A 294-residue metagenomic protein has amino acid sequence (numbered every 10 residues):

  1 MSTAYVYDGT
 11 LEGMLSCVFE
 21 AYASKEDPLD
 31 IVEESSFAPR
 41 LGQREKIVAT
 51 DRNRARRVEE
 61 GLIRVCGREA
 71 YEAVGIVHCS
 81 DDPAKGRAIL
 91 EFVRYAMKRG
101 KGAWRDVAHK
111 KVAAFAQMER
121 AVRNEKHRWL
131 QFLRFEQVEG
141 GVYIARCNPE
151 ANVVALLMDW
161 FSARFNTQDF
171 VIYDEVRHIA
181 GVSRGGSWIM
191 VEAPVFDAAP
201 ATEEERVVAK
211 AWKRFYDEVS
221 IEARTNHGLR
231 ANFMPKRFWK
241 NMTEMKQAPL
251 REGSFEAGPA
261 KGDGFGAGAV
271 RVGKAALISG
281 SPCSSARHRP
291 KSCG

Functional and structural regions predicted by a protein language model:
M1-R52: N-terminal ordered "arm"
G13-S24, L90-K98, R120, L156-A163 (+1 more regions): Short, hydrophobic/amphipathic alpha-helical patches that form generic packing surfaces within helical domains
V32-W129: Charged, alpha-helical interface segments at or near domain boundaries
K46-R54, S187-A201: Acidic, Ser/Thr-rich peripheral helices and adjacent loops at domain boundaries
E72-V77, D106, E175-V176, T225-A231: Short coil/turn segments at secondary-structure boundaries
G102-A193: Internal, well-folded beta-alpha domain core
D169, A180-G181, G185, P200-G266 (+2 more regions): Long, compositionally biased intrinsically disordered terminal regions
C283-P290: Cysteine-cluster motifs in flexible loop/terminal segments that predominantly coordinate metals
